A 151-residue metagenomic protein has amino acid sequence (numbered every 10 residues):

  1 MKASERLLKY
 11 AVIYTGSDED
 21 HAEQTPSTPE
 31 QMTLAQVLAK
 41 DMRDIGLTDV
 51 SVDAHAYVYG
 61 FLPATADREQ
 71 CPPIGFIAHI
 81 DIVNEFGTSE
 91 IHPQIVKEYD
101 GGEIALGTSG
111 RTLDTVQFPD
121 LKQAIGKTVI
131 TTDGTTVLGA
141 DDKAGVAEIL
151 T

Functional and structural regions predicted by a protein language model:
M1-S4, A54, K143: A generic "functional-site adjacency" signal
K2-T28, T131: N-terminal capping segment at the start of a domain
S4, L8, Q36-A39, V146-L150: Predominant activation on well-ordered alpha-helical scaffold segments within soluble catalytic domains
Y14, D41, D53, D81 (+1 more regions): Acidic side chains
A22-C71, G75: A non-catalytic alpha/beta surface segment that caps or lines the substrate-entry region of metallo-dependent hydrolase
R68-T151: Active-site metal-coordination/substrate-binding segment of hydrolases, especially metallo-dependent peptidases
